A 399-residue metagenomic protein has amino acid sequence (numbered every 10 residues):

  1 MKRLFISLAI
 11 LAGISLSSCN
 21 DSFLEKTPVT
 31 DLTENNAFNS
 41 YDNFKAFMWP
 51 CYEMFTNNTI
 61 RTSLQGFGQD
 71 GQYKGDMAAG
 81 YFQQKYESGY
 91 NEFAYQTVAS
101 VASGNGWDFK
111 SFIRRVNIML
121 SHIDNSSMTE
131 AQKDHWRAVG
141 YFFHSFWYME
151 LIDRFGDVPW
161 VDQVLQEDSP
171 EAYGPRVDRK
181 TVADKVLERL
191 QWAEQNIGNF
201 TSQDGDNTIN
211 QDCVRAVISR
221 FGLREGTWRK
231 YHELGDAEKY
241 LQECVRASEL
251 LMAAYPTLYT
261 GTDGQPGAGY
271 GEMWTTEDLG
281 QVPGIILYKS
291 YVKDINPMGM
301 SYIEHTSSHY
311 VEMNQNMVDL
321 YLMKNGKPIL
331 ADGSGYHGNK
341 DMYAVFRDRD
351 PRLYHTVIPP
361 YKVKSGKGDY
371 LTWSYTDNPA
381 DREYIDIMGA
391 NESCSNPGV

Functional and structural regions predicted by a protein language model:
L4-G13: Sec-dependent N-terminal signal peptides
L16-S18: C-terminal motif of bacterial Sec signal peptides marking the signal peptidase cleavage site
N20-Y86, V158, L190-E194, T208-R382: An aromatic- and glycine-enriched ligand-binding surface/loop that stacks and positions planar moieties
V29-T33, A94-T97, Q163-E171: Short linear capping/connector segments at secondary-structure termini
S40-I60, Y81-F155, E171-D206, I329 (+6 more regions): Conserved, well-structured interaction surfaces
I152-V164: Short, well-structured active-site flanking segments
E167-Y173, H232-D236: Short helix/strand-bridging catalytic loops that position acidic/His residues to coordinate divalent metals and engage
